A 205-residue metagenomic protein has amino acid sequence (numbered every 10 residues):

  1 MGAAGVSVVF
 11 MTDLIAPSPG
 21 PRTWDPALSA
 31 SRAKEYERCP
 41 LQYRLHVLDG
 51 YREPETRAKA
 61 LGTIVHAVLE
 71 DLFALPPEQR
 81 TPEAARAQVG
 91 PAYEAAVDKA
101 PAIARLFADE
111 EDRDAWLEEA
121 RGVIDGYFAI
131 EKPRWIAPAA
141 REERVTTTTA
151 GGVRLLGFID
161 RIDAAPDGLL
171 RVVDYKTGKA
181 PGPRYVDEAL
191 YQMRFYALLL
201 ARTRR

Functional and structural regions predicted by a protein language model:
M1-K59: C-terminal, charged and often intrinsically disordered regions of DNA end-processing helicases and nucleases
G2-S7, V68-R141: A non-catalytic, helix-rich entry segment at domain boundaries
E35, L45, G62-T63, A67-F73: Structured, charged N-terminal subsegments at the starts of enzyme catalytic cores and at intra-chain domain/subunit
H46-R52, R105, Y175-G182: Glycine- and acidic
D49-A58, L75-R80, G182-P183: Short, polar/flexible loop-turn hinges at active-site or ligand-entry regions and domain interfaces
Y51, D71-L75, L199-T203: Active-site catalytic microenvironments for nucleophilic, acid-base chemistry
R57, L61, V65, W116 (+1 more regions): Hydrophobic (often cysteine-bearing) scaffold residues that line and stabilize catalytic clefts of nucleotide/cofactor
P138-A139, E143-R205: Mg2+/Mn2+-dependent nuclease catalytic core
